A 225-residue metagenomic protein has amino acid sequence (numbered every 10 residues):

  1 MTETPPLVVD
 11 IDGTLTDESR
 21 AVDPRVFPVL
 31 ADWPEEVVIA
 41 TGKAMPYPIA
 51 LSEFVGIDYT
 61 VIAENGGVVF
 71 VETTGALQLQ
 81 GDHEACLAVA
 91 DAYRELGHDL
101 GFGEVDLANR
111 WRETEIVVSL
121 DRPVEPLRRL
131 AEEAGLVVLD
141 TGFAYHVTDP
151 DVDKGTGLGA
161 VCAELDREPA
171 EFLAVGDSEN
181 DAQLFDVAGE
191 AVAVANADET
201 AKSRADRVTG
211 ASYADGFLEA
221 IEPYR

Functional and structural regions predicted by a protein language model:
M1-V9, R25, V29, P48 (+1 more regions): Secretory targeting signatures
T2-R20, T41, F185: Asp-based phosphoryl-transfer active-site loop
P5-L7, Y59, F172: The start of beta-strands in P-loop NTPase/AAA+ ATPase cores
L7, V37, V61, A191-A193 (+1 more regions): Short, well-ordered beta-strand core segments
A21-A108: Active-site phosphate-binding/coordination module
W33, V55-I57, N65, E132-A134 (+2 more regions): Short, structured coil segments at secondary-structure junctions
D99-A188, V192, N196, T200-S203: Conserved acidic, metal-coordinating active-site core of Asp-based, Mg2+-dependent phosphoryl-transfer enzymes
A195-R225: Asp-based, Mg2+/Mn2+-dependent phosphohydrolase catalytic module
